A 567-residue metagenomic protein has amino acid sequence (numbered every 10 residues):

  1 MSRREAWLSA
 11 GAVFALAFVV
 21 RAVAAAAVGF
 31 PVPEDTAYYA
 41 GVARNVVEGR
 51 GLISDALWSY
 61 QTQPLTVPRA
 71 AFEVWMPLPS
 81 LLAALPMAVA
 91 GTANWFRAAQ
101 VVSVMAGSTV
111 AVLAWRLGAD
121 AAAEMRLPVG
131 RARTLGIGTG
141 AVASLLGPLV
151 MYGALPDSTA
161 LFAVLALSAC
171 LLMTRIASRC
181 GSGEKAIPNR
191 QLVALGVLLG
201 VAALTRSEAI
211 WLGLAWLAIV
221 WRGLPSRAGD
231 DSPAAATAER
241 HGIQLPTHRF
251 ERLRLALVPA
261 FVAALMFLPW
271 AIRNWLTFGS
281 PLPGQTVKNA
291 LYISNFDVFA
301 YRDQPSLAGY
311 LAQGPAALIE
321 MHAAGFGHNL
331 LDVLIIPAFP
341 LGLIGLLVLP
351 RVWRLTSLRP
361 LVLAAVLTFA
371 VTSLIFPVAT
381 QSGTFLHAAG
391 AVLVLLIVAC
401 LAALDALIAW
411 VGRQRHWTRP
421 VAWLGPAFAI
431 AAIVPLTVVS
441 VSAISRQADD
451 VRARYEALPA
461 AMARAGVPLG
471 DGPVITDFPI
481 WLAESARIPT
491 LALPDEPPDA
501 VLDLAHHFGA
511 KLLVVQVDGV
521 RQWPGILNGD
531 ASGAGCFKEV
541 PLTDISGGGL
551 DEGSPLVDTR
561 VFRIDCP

Functional and structural regions predicted by a protein language model:
G11, R133-I137, V197, G213 (+3 more regions): Signature aromatic-anchored transmembrane alpha helix within multi-pass, membrane-resident enzymes that catalyze glycan
G11-F18, I137, A143, L199 (+4 more regions): Transmembrane alpha-helix segments characteristic of polytopic inner-membrane glycan-assembly/cell-envelope
F18, T139-S144, Q191-R206, G213-A218 (+1 more regions): Membrane-interface alpha helices of multi-pass inner-membrane proteins
E34, A98-A106, G138-M173, V201-G213 (+1 more regions): Multi-pass, polyprenyl lipid-linked donor-dependent membrane glycosyltransferases
A70-L85, V89-V112, I137, Y152 (+4 more regions): Loop-to-helix entry region of an early transmembrane alpha helix in multi-pass inner-membrane enzymes
A98-P128, S168: Transmembrane-helix motifs of polytopic, lipid-linked glycan transferases
W221, E320-F369, A403-A406: Hydrophobic, aromatic-rich transmembrane alpha-helices and their immediate juxtamembrane boundary segments
P420-W481, P489, P494, P498 (+2 more regions): Membrane-embedded, lumen/periplasm-facing catalytic core of multi-pass transferases that use lipid-linked donors
